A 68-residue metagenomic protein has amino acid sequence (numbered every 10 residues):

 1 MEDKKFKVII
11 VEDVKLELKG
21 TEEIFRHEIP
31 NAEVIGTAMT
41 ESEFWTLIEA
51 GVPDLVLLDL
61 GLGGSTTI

Functional and structural regions predicted by a protein language model:
M1-K7: Non-catalytic signal-transmission and effector/linker regions of two-component phosphorelay proteins
E12: Conserved acidic carboxylate
K15-T37, E41: Two-component/phosphorelay signaling modules centered on CheY-like receiver
E41, L57-I68: Conserved phosphotransfer microenvironments
F44: Basic, alpha-helical nucleic-acid-binding regions used in initiation and control of genome expression
A50-L55: Short acidic/histidine-rich motifs immediately flanking catalytic phosphotransfer sites in two-component signaling
